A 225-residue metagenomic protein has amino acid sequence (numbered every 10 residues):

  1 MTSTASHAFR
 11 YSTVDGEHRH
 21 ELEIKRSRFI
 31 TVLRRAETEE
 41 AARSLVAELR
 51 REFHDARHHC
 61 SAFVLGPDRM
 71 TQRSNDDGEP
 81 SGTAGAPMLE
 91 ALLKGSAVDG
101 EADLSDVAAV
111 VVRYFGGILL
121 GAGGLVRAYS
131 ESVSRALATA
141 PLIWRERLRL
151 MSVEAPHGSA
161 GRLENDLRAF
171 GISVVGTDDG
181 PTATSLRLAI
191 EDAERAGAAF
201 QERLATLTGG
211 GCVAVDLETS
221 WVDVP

Functional and structural regions predicted by a protein language model:
M1-T83, R195-E202, T206-P225: C-terminal regulatory domains involved in ligand/effector binding and gene-expression control
T38-E39, P156-A160, A189-A198: Helix N-cap motif at beta-to-alpha junctions
V64, L104-F115: Glycine- and acidic-rich phosphate- and metal-coordinating loops
G85-G100, T139: Short, charged beta->alpha transition segments
A122, V126-L150: Long, charge-dense
L142-S159, L186-L188: Short glycine-/aliphatic-rich beta-strand segments at the starts of folded cytosolic domains
E154-V174, A199: Short amphipathic alpha-helix segments
P181-S185: C-terminal binding/interaction regions
